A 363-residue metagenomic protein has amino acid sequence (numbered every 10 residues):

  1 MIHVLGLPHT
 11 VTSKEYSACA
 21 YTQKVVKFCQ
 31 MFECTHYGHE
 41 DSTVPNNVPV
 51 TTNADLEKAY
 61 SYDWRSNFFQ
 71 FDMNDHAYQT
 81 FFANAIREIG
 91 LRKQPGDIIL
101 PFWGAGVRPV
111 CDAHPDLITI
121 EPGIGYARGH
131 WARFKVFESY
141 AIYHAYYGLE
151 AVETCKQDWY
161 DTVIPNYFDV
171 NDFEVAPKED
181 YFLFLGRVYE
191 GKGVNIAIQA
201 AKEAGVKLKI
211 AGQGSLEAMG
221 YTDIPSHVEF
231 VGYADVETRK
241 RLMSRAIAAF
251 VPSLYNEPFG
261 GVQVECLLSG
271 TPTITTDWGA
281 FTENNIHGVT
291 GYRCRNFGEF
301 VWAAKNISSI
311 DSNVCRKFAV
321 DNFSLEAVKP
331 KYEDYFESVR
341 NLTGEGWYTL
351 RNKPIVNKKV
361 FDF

Functional and structural regions predicted by a protein language model:
M1-F363: Catalytic cores of nucleotide-sugar-dependent glycosyltransferases that transfer UDP/GDP/TDP-activated
